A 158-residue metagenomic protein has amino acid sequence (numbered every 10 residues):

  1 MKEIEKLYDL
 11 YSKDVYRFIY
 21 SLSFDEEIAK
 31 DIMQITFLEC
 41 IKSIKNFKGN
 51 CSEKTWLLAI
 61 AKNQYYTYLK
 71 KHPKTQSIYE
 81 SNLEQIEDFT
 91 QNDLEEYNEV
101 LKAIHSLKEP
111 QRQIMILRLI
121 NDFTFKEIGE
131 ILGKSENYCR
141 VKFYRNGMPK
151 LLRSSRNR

Functional and structural regions predicted by a protein language model:
M1-R17, K30: A short, charge-rich alpha-helical start-of-domain segment used by transcription regulators
V15, I19, A29-C40, I60 (+2 more regions): Short, small-hydrophobic-rich alpha-helical interface motif
V15, I19, I44, L57 (+1 more regions): Hydrophobic-face residues of short alpha-helical interaction/recognition segments
F37-S52, K71-H72: Sigma70-family region 2
K62, L132-N157: DNA-recognition helix of helix-turn-helix
T67, K74-V100, T124-K126: Internal acidic/polar
H105, E109, N121-Y138, P149: Helix-turn-helix DNA-binding module
I114-R118: A short pre-motif secondary-structure segment
